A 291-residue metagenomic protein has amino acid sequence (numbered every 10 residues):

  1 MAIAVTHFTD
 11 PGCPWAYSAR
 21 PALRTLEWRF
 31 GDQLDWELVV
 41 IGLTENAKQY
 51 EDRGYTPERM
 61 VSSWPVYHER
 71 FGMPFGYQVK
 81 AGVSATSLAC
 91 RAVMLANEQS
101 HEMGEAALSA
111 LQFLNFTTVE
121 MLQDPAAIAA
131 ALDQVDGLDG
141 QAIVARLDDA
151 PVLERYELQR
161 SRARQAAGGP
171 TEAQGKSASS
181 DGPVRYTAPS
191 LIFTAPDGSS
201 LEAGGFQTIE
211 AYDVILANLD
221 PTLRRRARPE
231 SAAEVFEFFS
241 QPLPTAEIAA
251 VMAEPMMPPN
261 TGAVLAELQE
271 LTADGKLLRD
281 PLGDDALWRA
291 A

Functional and structural regions predicted by a protein language model:
M1-T6: Extreme N-terminal starter segment of soluble prokaryotic enzymes
H7-G12: Aromatic-flanked redox-active Cys/Sec active sites in thiol-based oxidoreductases, especially the WC-centered
C13, G54, V83, R146 (+2 more regions): Charge-dense, low-complexity intrinsically disordered segments
C13, T44, S199: Surface-exposed, flexible loop/turn segments at secondary-structure boundaries
C13-A16, L191: The canonical Cys-X-X-Cys-His
W15, T56, T208: Phosphate/oxyanion-binding active-site loops and adjacent basic polyanion-contact surfaces
S18-I128, T245-A250: Structural alpha/beta surface segment adjacent to cysteine/selenocysteine redox centers across thiol/disulfide enzymes
R20-E27, F113-A291: C-terminal cap of thioredoxin/glutaredoxin-like
